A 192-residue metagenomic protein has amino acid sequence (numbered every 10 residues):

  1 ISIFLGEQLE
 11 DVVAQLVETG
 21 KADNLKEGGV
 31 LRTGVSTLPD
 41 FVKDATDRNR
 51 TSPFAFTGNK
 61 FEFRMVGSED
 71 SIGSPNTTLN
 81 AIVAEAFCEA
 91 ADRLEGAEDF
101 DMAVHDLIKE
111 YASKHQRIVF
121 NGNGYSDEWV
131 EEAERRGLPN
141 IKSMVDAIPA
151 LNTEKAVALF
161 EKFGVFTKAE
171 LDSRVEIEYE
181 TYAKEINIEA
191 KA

Functional and structural regions predicted by a protein language model:
I1-A192: Acidic, glycine-enriched catalytic cores built around paired aspartates
